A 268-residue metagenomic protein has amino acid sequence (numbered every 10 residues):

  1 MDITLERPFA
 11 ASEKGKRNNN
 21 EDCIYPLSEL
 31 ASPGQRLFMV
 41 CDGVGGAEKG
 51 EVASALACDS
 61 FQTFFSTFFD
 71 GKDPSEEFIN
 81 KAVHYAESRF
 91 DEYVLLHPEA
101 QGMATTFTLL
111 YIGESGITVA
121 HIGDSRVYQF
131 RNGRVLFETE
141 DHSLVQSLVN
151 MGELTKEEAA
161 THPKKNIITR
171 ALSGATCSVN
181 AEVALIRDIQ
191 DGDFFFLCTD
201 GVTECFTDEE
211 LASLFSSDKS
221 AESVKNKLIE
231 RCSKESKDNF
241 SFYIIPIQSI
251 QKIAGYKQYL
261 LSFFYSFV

Functional and structural regions predicted by a protein language model:
M1-V268: PP2C/PPM-type serine/threonine phosphatase catalytic domain
